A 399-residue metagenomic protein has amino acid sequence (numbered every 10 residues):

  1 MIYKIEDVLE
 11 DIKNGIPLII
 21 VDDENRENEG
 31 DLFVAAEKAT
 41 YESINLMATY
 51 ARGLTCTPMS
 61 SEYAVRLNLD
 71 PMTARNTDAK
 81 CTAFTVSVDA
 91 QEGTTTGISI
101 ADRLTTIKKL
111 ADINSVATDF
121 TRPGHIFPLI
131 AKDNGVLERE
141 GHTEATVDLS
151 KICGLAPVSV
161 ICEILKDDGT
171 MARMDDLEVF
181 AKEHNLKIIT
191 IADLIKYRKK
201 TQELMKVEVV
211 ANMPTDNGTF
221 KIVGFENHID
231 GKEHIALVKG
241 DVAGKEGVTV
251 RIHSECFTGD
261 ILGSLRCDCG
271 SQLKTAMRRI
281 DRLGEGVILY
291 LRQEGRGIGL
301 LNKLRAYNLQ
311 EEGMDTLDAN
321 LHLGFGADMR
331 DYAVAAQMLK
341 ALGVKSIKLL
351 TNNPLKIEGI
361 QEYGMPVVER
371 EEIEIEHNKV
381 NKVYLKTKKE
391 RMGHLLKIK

Functional and structural regions predicted by a protein language model:
M1-K399: Catalytic domains of riboflavin
